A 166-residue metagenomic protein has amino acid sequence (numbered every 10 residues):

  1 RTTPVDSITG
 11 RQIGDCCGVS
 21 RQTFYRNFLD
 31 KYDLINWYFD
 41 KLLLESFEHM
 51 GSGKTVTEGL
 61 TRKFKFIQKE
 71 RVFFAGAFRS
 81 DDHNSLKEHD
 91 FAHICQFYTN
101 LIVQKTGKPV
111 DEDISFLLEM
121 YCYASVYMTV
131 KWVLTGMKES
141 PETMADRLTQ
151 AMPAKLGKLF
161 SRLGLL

Functional and structural regions predicted by a protein language model:
R1, D6-G10, D15-G18, Y25-S52 (+2 more regions): An amphipathic alpha-helix adjacent to DNA-recognition modules
R1, L43, F47, S125-M137: Regular secondary-structure segments
I8-T9, A75-A77, L86, P141: Short, hydrophobic secondary-structure boundary micro-motifs
T23, F73: Residues in the helix-turn-helix
M50, F74-A77, I102-K105, W132-G136: Secondary-structure edge/capping motif, primarily at the C-terminal ends of alpha-helices and the immediately following
T57-V72, S115, E119, Y123 (+1 more regions): Amphipathic alpha-helical segments that line or abut small-molecule/effector binding pockets and mediate allosteric
D82-Y127, Q150, G157: Amphipathic alpha-helical packing segments from all-alpha helical-bundle domains
K131-L166: C-terminal peripheral helix-coil segments that are non-catalytic and often amphipathic
